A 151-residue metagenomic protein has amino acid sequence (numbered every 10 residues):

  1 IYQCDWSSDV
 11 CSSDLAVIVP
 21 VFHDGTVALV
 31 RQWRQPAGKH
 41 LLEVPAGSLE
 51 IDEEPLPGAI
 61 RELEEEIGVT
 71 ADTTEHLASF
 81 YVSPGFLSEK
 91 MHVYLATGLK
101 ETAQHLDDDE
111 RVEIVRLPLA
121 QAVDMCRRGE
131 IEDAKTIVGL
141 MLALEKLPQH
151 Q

Functional and structural regions predicted by a protein language model:
I1-C11: Single conserved hydrophobic/aromatic residue that forms the stacking wall/gate of nucleotide- or nucleobase-binding
D5-W6, E43, V93, R116: Short aromatic/basic micro-patch
S8-D9, Q32, Y81, T136: Short clusters of small/polar residues that mark proteolytic maturation junctions
C11-E43: N-terminal strand-loop-strand
A16-V17, F22, S48-A134, V138: Unchanged
K39, H105, A143: Short glycine-/acidic-enriched loop or helix-start segments at secondary-structure transitions that form or flank
I137-E145: Structured adenosyl-cofactor binding patch, chiefly the S-adenosyl-L-methionine
E145-Q151: Generic C-terminal helix-cap and adjacent flexible tail
